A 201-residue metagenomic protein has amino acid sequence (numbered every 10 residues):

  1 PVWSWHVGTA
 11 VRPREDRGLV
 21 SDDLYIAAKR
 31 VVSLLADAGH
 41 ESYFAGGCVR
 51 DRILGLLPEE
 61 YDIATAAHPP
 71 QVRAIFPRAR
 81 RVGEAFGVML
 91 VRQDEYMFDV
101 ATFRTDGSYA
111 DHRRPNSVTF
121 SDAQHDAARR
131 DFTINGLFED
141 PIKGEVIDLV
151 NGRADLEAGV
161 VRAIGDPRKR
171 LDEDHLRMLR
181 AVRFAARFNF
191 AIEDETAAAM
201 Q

Functional and structural regions predicted by a protein language model:
P1-Q201: Catalytic cores of the polymerase beta-like nucleotidyltransferase superfamily and closely associated nucleotide
